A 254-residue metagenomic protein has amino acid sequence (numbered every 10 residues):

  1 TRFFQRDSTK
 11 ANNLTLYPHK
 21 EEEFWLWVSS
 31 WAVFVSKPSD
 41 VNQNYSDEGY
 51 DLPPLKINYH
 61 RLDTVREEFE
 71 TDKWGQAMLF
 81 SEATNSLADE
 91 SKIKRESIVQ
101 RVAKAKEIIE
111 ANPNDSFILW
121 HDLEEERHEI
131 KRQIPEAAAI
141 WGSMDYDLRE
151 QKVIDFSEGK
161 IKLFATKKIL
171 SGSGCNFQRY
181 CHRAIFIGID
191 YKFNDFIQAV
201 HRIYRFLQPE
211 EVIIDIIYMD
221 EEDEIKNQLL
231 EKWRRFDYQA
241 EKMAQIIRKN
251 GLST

Functional and structural regions predicted by a protein language model:
T1-K10, S39-T71: Interdomain hinge/linker at the junction between the two RecA-like core domains of SF2 helicases
T1-N42, Q208-E211, E222: Conserved P-loop NTPase motor "coupling/switch" region that bridges the ATPase
P18, E23, K56-S97: Conserved interdomain linker/interface between the two RecA-like ATPase lobes of SF2 helicase motors
H60-D63, I140-G142, I187, I217: Hydrophobic residues at beta-strand termini and immediately following loops that shape nucleotide-binding pockets
K94-D122: Conserved interdomain hinge at the start of the Helicase C-terminal
I118-W120, P135-S171: Conserved helicase ATPase core of P-loop NTP-dependent helicases/translocases
N176-I189, I213-D215: A short beta-strand element within the Helicase C-terminal
Y191-T254: A conserved SF2-helicase RecA2
